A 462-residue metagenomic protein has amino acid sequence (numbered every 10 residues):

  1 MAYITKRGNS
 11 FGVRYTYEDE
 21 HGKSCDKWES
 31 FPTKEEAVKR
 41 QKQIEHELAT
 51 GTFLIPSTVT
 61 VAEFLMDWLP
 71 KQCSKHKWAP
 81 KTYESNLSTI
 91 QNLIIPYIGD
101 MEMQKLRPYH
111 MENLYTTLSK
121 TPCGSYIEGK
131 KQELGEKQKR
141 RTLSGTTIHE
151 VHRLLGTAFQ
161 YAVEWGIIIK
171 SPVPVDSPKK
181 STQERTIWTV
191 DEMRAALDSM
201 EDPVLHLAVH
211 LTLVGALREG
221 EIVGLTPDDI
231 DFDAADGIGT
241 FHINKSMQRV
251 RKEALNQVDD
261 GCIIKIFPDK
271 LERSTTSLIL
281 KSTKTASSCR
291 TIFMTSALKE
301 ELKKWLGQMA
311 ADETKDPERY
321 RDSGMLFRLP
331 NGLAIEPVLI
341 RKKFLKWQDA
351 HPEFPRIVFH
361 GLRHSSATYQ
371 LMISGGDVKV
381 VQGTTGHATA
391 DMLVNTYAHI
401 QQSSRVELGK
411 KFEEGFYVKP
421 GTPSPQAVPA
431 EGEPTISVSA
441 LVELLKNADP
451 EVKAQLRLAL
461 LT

Functional and structural regions predicted by a protein language model:
M1-P32, T240, N244-S274: Short, Arg/Lys-rich segments that mark the N-terminal edge of DNA/RNA- and chromatin-recognition modules
Y3, Y17, P70-E164, T182 (+3 more regions): N-terminal core-binding DNA-recognition domain of tyrosine site-specific recombinases/integrases
R7-N113, E128, G307-D322, Q402 (+2 more regions): N-terminal DNA-binding module of tyrosine recombinases/phage integrases
G124-I127, D198, D202-P203, G215 (+4 more regions): Short, basic (Lys/Arg/His-rich) helix/loop patches that form interaction surfaces in the mid-to-C-terminal regions
I127-G145, H149-V151, E164-P227, A235-I238 (+2 more regions): Basic, Lys/Arg- and aromatic-enriched nucleic-acid-binding interface segment
K179-K180, I187, K245-R249, T385-K411 (+1 more regions): Catalytic-site neighborhood detector that most strongly recognizes the C-terminal catalytic loop/helix of tyrosine
D229-G237, G375-A398, S424: Short, polar N-cap/turn motifs at the start of nucleic acid-interacting alpha helices
F232-A235, K245-C289, L298, K410-T462: C-terminal secondary-structure termini that scaffold catalytic or DNA-interacting sites
